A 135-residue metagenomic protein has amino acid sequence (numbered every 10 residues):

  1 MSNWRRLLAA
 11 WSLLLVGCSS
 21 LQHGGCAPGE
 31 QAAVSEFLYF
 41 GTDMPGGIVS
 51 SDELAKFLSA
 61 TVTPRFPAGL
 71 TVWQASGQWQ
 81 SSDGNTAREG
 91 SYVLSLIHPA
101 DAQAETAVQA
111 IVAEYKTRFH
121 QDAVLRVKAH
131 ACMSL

Functional and structural regions predicted by a protein language model:
M1-L8: Bacterial N-terminal signal peptides that target proteins for export
L14-G17: C-terminal motif of bacterial Sec signal peptides marking the signal peptidase cleavage site
S19-L21: Bacterial signal peptide processing site
H23-P28, Q80-G84: Short beta-strand/turn micro-motifs at beta-sheet edges
Q31-S51: Terminal, regulation- and interaction-focused segments at domain boundaries
P67-V93: Short, intrinsically disordered low-complexity segments
T86-L135: Helix-rich interaction surfaces within compact, conserved domain-sized segments that mediate assembly or partner
